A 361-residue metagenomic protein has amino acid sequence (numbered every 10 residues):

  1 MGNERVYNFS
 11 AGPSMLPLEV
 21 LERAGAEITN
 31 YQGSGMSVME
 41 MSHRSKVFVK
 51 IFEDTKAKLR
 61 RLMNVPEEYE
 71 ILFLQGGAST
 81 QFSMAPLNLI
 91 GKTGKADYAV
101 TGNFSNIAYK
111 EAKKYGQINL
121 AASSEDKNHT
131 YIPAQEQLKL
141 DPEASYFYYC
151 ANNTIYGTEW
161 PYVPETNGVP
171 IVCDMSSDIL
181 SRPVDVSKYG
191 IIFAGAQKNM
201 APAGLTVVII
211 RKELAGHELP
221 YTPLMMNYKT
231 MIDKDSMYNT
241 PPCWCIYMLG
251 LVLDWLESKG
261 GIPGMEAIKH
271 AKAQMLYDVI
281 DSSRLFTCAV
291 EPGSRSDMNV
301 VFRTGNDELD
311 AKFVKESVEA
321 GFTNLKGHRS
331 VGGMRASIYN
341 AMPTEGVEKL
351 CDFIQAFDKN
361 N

Functional and structural regions predicted by a protein language model:
M1, V6, G332-N361: PLP-dependent enzyme catalytic core of the Aspartate aminotransferase-like
R5-K56: A glycine-/small-polar-enriched, mobile loop at the entrance of the PLP active site in fold-type I
G12, A112, S123-I179: Active-site phosphate-binding strand-loop segment of PLP-dependent enzymes
M36-Q81, N88, N103, E111: Conserved N-terminal alpha-helix of the aminotransferase class I/II PLP-enzyme fold
S79-F147: PLP-dependent aminotransferase-like
V172, V186-Q197: Conserved active-site segment immediately N-terminal to the catalytic lysine that forms the internal aldimine
A196-Y277, E291, N360-N361: Active-site C-terminal subdomain of aminotransferase-like
F286-S317: Conserved PLP-binding catalytic core of the aspartate aminotransferase-like
